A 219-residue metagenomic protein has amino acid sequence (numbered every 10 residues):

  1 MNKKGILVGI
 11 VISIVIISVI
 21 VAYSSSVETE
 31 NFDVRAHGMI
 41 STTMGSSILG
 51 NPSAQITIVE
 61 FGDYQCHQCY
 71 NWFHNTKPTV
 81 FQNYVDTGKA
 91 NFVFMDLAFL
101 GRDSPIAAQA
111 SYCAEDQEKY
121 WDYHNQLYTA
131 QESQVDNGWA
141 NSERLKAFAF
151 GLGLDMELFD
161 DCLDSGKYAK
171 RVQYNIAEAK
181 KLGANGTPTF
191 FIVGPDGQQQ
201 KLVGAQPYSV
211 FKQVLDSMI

Functional and structural regions predicted by a protein language model:
M1-E28, M44, F61, K77 (+1 more regions): C-terminal cap of thioredoxin/glutaredoxin-like
S26-M39: Ser/Thr/Pro/Gly-rich low-complexity linker/stalk segments immediately outside membranes or between
D33-R35, C113, C162-K167: Functionally engaged cysteine thiol sites
I40-I56: A short beta-strand-turn-helix
S46-S47, L97, Q126, Q200: Flexible, active-site-adjacent loop/turn segments at secondary-structure boundaries
S47-L49, N83, A179-K181: Short, flexible, glycine/charge-rich loop motifs used to bind or transfer phosphoryl groups or to couple energy/partner
I48-L49, Q134, L202: Short clusters of hydrophobic/aromatic residues that line enzyme substrate/ligand-binding pockets
A54, V59-F150, L182-N185, Q206: Structural alpha/beta surface segment adjacent to cysteine/selenocysteine redox centers across thiol/disulfide enzymes
